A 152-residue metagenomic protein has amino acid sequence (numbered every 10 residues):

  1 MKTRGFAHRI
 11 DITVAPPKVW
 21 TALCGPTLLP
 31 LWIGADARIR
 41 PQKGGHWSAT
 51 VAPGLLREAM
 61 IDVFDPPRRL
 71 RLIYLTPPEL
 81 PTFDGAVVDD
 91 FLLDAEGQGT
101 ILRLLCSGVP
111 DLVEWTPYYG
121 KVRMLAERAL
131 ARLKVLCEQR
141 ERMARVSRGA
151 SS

Functional and structural regions predicted by a protein language model:
K2, V51-P53, P81-G85: A generic structural micro-feature
A7-H8, V14, T27-M60, A150-S152: Short beta-edge strand/loop motif at the mouth of beta-sheet-based domains
H8-I10, E58-V63, A86-A95: Hydrophobic/aromatic beta-strand elements that line small-molecule binding cavities or substrate pockets in beta-rich
P16-P17, D62-R68, L92-I101: A short, structured loop/turn motif at beta-sheet edges
V19, L29, W47, I61 (+4 more regions): Hydrophobic pocket/interface hotspot
P53-R57, V63-L70, T76-P78: Short, charged/polar surface micro-motifs in flexible loops or helix N-caps
E79-R128, A144-V146: Beta-strand/loop substructures that line and gate deep hydrophobic ligand-binding cavities in soluble
V135-S152: Short, highly charged C-terminal tails/helix-capping segments
